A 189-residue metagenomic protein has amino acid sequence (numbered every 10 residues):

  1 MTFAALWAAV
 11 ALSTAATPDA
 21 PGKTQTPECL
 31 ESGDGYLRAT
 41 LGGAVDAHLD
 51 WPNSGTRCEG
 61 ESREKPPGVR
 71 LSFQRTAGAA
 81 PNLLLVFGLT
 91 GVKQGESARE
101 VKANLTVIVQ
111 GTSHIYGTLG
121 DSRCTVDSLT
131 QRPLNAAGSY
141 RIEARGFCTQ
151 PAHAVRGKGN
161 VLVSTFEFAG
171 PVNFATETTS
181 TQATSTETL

Functional and structural regions predicted by a protein language model:
T2-T17: Hydrophobic h-region of N-terminal signal peptides that target proteins for export in Gram-negative bacteria
A11-T14, I115, T178-S185: Low-complexity intrinsically disordered segments
T17-G120: An ectodomain-focused feature that recognizes extracytoplasmic/extracellular
G22-S32, P133-E143, A175-S180: Low-complexity, acidic/polar, glycine-enriched regions of mature
E96-V172: Acidic, glycine-rich flexible loop segments
E167-L189: Short, low-complexity, Pro/Ser/Thr/Gly-rich segments in the mature regions of secreted, periplasmic
